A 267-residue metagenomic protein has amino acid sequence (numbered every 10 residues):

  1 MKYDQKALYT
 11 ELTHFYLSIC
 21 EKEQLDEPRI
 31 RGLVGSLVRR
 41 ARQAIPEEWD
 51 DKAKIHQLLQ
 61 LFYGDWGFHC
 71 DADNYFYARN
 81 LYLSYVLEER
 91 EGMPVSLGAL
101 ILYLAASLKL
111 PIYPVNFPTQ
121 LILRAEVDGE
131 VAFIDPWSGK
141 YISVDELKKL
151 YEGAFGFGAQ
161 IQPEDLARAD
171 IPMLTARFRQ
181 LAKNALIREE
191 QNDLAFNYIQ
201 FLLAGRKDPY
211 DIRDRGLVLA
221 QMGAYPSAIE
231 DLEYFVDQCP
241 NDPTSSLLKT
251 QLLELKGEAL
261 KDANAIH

Functional and structural regions predicted by a protein language model:
M1-H267: A structural boundary/capping signal
